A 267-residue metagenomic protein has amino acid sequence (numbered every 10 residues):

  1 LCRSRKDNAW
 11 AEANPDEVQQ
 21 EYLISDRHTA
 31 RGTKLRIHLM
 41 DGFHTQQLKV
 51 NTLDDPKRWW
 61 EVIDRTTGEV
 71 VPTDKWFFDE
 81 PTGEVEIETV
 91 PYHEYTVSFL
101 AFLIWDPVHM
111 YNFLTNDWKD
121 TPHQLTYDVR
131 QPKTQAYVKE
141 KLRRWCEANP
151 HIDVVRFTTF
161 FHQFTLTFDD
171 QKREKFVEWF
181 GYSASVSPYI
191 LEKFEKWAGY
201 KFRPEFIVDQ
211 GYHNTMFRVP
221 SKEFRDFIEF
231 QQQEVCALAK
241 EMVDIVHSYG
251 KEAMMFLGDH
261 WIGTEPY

Functional and structural regions predicted by a protein language model:
L1-Y267: Glycan-processing catalytic domains of CAZymes
